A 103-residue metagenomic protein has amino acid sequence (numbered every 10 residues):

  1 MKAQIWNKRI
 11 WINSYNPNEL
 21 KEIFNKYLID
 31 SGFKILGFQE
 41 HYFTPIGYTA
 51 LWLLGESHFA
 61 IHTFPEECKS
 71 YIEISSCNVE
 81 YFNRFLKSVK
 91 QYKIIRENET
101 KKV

Functional and structural regions predicted by a protein language model:
M1-V103: Polybasic/polar functional segments that serve as interface/processing modules
